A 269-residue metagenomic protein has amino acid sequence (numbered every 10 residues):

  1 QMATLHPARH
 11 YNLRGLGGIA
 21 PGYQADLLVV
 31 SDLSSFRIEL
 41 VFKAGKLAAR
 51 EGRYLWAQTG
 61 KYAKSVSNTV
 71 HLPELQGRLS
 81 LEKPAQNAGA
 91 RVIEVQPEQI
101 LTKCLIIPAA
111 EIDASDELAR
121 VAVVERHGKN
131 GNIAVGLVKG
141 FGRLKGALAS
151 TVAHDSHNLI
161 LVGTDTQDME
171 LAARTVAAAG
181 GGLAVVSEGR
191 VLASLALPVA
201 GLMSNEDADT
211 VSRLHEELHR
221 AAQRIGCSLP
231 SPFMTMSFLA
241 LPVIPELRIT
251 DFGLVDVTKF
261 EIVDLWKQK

Functional and structural regions predicted by a protein language model:
Q1-K269: Active-site microenvironment of metallo-dependent hydrolases
